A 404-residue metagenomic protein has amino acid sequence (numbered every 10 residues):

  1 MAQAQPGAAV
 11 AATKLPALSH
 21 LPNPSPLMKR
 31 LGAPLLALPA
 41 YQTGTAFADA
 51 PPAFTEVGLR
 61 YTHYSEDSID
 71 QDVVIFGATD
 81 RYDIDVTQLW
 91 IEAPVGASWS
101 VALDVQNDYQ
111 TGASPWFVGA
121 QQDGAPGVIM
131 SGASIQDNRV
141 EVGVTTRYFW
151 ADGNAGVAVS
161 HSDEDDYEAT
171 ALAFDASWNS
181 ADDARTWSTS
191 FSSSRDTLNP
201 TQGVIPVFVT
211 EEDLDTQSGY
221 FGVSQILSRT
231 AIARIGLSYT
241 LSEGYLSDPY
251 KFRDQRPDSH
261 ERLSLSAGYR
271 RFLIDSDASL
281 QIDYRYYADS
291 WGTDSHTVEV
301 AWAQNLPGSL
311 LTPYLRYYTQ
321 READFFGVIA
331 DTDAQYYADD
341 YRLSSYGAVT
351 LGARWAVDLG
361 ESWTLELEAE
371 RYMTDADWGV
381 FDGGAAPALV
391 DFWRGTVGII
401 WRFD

Functional and structural regions predicted by a protein language model:
P51-V57, T87, A97-V101, V140 (+11 more regions): Outer-envelope beta-barrel architecture signal
V57-Y61, L103-V105, V157, W187-F191 (+7 more regions): Membrane-embedded beta-strand positions of outer-membrane beta-barrel proteins
Y61-D67, N107-T111, W150-D152, V159-D165 (+10 more regions): Transmembrane beta-strands of outer-membrane beta-barrel pores
S68-F76, S114-A120, S160, Y167-D175 (+5 more regions): Outer-membrane beta-barrel translocator domains and adjoining extracellular loop/strand segments of Gram-negative
D70-Q71, D108-V142, T186-L246, Y314-A356: Outer-membrane beta-barrel translocator/channel fold
R81, Q136-N138, H161-A171, S259 (+3 more regions): Solvent-exposed loop/turn segments connecting transmembrane beta-strands in outer-membrane beta-barrel proteins
L89-A93, V144-Y148, F174-W178, F221-Q225 (+6 more regions): Residues on the lipid-exposed face of transmembrane beta-strands in outer-membrane beta-barrel proteins
L389-D404: Outer-membrane beta-barrel "beta-signal"
